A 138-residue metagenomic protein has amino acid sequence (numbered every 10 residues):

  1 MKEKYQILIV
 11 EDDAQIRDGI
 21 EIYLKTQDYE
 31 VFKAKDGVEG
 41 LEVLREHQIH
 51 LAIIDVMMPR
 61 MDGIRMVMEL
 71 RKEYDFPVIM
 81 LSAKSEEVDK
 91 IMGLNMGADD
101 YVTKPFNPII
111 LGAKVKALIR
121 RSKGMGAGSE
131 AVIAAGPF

Functional and structural regions predicted by a protein language model:
K2, A14-F32: Two-component/phosphorelay signaling modules centered on CheY-like receiver
Y5-Q6, A117-F138: Short, Lys/Arg-enriched segments at the junction into DNA-binding effector domains of transcriptional regulators
E11: Conserved acidic carboxylate
K33-L51: Acidic, metal-coordinating helix/loop segments flanking the phosphotransfer/catalytic sites of two-component signaling
D36-E39, D62-R65, D89: Acidic catalytic/metal-coordinating carboxylates
E42, I64-Y74: Short amphipathic alpha-helix used as the core "switch/output" element in two-component signaling
V56-M58: Receiver (REC) domain active-site loop signature in two-component systems and cognate sites in sensor histidine kinases
